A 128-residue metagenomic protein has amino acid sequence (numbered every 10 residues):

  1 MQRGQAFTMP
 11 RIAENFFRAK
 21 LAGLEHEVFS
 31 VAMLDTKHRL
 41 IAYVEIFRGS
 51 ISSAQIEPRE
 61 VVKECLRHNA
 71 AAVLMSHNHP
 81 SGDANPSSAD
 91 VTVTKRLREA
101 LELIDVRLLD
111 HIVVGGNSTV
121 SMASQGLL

Functional and structural regions predicted by a protein language model:
M1-A42: Long amphipathic N-terminal alpha/beta scaffold segment
P10-N15, K37, F47-L128: Active-site-proximal loop/helix of nucleotide/amide-processing enzymes and allied scaffolds
